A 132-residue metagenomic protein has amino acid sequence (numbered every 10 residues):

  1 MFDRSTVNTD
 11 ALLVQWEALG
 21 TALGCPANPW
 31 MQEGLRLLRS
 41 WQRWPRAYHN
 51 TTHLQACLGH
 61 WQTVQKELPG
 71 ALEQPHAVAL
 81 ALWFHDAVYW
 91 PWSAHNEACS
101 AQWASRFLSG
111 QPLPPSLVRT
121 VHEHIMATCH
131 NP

Functional and structural regions predicted by a protein language model:
F2-L54: Conserved N-terminal diphosphate/IPP-binding helix and adjacent helical/loop segment of trans-prenyltransferase domains
R43-A77, A104-Q111: Alpha-helical phosphate/pyrophosphate-handling elements in metalloenzyme active cores
P45-H49, A87-H95: Short coil/turn segments at secondary-structure boundaries
C57, P75-P91, S100, E123-C129: His-Asp-centered metal-binding catalytic motifs of divalent-metal-dependent phosphohydrolases/nucleases
L72-H76, N96, L117: Secondary-structure capping and boundary motifs in well-ordered enzyme cores
A94-S105: Post-HEXXH active-site segment of zinc metalloproteases
L113-P132: Histidine/acidic-rich helix-loop-helix segments that form or flank divalent-metal centers in metalloenzyme catalytic
